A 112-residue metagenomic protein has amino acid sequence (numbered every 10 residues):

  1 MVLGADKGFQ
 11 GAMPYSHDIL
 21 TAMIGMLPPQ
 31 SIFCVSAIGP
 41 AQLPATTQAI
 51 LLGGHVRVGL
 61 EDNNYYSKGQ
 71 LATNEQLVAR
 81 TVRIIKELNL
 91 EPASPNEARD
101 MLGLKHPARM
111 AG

Functional and structural regions predicted by a protein language model:
M1-E61, L71-A72, Q76, E91: Catalytic alpha/beta core domains of metabolic enzymes, predominantly
Y65-S67: Short beta-alpha connecting loops at secondary-structure transitions that line or flank enzyme active sites
V78-T81: Phosphate-binding loop/pocket of nucleotide- and phosphate-handling active sites
R83-G112: Mid-to-C-terminal alpha-helical segments outside catalytic/metal-binding sites
